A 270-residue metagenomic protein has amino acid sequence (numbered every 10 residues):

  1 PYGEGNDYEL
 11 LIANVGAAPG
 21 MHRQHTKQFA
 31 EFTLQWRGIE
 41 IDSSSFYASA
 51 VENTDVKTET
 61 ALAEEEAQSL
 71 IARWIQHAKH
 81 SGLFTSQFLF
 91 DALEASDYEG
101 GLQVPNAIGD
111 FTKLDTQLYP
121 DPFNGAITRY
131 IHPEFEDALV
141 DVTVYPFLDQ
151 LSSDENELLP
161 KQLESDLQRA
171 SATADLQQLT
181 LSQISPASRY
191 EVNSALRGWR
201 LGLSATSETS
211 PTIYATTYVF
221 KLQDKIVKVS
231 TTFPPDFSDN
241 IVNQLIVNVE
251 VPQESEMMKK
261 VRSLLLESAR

Functional and structural regions predicted by a protein language model:
P1, I75-R129, E134-E136, S171-T173 (+2 more regions): N-terminal "mature-domain start" segment
Y2-Q35, A172-T216: Signature of long, low-cysteine stretches enriched in small and polar/charged residues
Y8-L10, G16-A18, R23-F84: Elongated, non-catalytic scaffold/linker segments and compositionally distinctive motifs
N14-G16, L34-W36, S45-A50, Q117 (+5 more regions): A mature extracytoplasmic/lumenal domain signature
I39-I41, E136-D137, T209-T212, K221-K228: Coil-to-beta-strand transition motifs
V51-G82, K225-R270: Surface-exposed amphipathic alpha-helical segments
I127-S165: A short acidic-to-branched-hydrophobic micro-motif
Q162-L176: Compact, glycine/acidic-enriched structural inserts
